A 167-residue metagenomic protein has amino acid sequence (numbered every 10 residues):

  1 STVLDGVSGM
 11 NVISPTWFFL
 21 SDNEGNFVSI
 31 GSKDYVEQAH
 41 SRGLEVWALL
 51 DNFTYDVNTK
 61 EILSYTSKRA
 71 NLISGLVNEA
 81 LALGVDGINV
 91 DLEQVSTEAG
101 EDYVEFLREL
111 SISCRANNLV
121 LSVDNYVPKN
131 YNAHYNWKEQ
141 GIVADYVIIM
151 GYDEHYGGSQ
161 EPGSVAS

Functional and structural regions predicted by a protein language model:
S1-G75: Glycan-recognition patch characteristic of GH18 chitinases/ENGases and related GlcNAc/peptidoglycan-binding proteins
T2-V7, V77, H134-V143: Mature extracellular/periplasmic domains of secretome proteins
N11, D86, D145: Receiver (REC) domain switch/active-site residues of two-component response regulators
I13, V90, V147: Conserved, mostly hydrophobic/aromatic
W17, A48-N52, L92-Q94, V123-V127 (+1 more regions): A cross-domain feature marking catalytic cores of carbohydrate-active enzymes and several ubiquitous metabolic/repair
N23, T97-S167: Substrate-binding surface in catalytic domains of secreted glycosidases
S32-E37, I73-A80, V104-S111, W137: Generic structural signal for well-ordered alpha-helices, preferentially at hydrophobic/aromatic core positions
R42, L83, A116-L119: Helix C-cap/helix->beta junction micro-motif
